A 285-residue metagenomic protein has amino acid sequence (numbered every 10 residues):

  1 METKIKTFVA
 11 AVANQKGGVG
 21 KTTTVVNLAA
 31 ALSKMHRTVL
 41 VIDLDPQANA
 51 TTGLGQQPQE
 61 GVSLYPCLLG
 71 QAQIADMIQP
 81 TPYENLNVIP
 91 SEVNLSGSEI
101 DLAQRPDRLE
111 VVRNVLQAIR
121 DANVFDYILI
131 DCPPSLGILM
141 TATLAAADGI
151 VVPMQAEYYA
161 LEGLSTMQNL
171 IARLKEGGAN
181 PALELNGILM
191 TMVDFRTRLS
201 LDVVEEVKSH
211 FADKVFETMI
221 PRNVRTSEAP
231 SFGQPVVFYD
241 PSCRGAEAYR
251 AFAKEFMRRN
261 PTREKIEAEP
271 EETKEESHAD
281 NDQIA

Functional and structural regions predicted by a protein language model:
M1-A285: P-loop NTP-binding core
